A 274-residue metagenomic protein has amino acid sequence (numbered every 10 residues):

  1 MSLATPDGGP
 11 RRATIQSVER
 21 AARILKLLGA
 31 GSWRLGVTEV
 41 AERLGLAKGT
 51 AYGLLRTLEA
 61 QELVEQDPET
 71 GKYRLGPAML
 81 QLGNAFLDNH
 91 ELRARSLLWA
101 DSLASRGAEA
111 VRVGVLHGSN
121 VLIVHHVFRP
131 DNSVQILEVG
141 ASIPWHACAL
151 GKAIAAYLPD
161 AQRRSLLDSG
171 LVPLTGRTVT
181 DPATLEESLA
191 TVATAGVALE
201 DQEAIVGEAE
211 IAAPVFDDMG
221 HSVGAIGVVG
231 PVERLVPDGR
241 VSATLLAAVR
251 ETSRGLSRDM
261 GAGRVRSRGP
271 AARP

Functional and structural regions predicted by a protein language model:
S2-A4, N132-V206, P274: Short, solvent-exposed recognition segments
S2-A94, R254-A262: N-terminal helix-turn-helix
L27, R43, A94-R106, R112 (+5 more regions): Amphipathic alpha-helical regulatory segments at dimerization interfaces that relay allosteric signals between sensory
E69-S169: Amphipathic alpha-helical effector-binding/dimerization core of metabolite-sensing transcriptional regulators
A195, V206, V223-P274: Juxtadomain coupling helices with adjacent low-complexity linkers
V215-D218: Sensor-regulatory modules in signal-transduction proteins
